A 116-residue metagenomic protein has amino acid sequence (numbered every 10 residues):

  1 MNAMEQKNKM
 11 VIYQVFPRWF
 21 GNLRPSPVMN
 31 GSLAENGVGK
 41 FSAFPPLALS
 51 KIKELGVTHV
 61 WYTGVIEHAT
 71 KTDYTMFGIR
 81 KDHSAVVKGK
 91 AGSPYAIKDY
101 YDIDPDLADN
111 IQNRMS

Functional and structural regions predicted by a protein language model:
M1-S116: N-terminal structural segment of carbohydrate-active enzymes
